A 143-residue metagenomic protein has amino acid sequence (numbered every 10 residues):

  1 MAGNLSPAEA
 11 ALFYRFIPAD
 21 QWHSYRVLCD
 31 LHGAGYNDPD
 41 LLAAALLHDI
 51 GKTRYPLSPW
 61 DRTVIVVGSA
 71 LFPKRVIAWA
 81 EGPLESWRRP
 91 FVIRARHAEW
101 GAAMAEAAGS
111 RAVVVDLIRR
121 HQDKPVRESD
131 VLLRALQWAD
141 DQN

Functional and structural regions predicted by a protein language model:
A2, P7-N143: Divalent metal-dependent catalytic cores for phosphoryl transfer on phosphate-bearing substrates
